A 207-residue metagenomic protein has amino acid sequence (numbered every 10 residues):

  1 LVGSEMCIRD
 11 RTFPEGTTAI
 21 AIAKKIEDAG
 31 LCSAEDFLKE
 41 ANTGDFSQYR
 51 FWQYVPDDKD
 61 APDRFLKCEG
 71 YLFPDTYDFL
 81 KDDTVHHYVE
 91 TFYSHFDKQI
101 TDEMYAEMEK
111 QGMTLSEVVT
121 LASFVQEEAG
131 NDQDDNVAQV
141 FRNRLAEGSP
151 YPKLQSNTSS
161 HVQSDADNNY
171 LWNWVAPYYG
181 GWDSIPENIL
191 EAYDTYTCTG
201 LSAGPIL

Functional and structural regions predicted by a protein language model:
L1-I8: Short, small-residue-biased leader/transition segments that mark boundaries at the very start of proteins
R9-E15: Active-site-adjacent loops and short helices of periplasmic peptidoglycan-processing enzymes
D10, A29-G30, E35: Cell-wall glycan-active module
E15-G16, D82: Short gly/acidic/polar-rich coil/turn motifs that serve as flexible hinges in modular proteins
G16-A19, K39-S47: Acidic helix-start/capping segments at beta-turn-to-alpha-helix junctions
G30-C32, T43-L207: Bacterial extracytoplasmic/cell-wall-associated proteins, especially those involved in peptidoglycan
